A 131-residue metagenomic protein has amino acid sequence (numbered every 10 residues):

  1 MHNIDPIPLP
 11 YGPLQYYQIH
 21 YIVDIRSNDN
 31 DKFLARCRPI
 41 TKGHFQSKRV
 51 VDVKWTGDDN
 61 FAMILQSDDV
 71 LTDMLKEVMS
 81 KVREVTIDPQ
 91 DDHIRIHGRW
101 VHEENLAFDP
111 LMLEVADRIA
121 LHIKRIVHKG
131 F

Functional and structural regions predicted by a protein language model:
M1-I19: Amphipathic, interaction-prone secondary-structure segments
P10-Q15, D24-F131: Charged, low-complexity intrinsically disordered regions
